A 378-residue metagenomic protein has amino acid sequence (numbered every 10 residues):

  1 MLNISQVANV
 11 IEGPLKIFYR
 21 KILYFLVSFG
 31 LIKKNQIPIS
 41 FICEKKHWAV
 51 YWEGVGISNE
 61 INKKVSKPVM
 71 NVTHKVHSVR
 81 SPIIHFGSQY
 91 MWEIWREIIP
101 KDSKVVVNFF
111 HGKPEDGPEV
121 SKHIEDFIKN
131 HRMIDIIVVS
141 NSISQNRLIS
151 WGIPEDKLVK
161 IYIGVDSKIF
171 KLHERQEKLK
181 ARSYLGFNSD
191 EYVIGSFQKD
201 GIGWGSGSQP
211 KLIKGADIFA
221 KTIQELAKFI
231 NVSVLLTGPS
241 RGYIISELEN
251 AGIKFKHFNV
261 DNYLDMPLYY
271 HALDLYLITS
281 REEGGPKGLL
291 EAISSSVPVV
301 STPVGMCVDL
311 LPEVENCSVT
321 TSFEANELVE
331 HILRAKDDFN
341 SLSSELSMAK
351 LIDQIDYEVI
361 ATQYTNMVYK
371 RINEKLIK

Functional and structural regions predicted by a protein language model:
K171-F187: A short helix/loop element that forms part of the nucleotide-sugar donor recognition site in Leloir-type
S183-Y184, S189-Y243: Conserved catalytic-core segment of nucleotide-activated headgroup transferases in glycan assembly
V232-S233, G238, G242-D261: Nucleotide-activated donor-binding/catalytic signature segment of Leloir-type glycosyltransferases, i.e., the conserved
L268-L273: Short alpha-helical donor nucleotide-sugar binding micro-motif in glycosyltransferases
R281: Aromatic "clamp/platform" in nucleotide-sugar-dependent glycosyltransferases that forms part of the donor/acceptor
P298-S301: Short hydrophobic beta-strand element within catalytic cores of glycosyltransferases and related nucleotide-activated
E313-A325, L333-N340: Conserved acidic donor-binding segment of nucleotide-sugar-dependent glycosyltransferases
F339-N373, I377: A charged, aromatic-enriched C-terminal amphipathic alpha-helix characteristic of glycosyltransferases across folds
